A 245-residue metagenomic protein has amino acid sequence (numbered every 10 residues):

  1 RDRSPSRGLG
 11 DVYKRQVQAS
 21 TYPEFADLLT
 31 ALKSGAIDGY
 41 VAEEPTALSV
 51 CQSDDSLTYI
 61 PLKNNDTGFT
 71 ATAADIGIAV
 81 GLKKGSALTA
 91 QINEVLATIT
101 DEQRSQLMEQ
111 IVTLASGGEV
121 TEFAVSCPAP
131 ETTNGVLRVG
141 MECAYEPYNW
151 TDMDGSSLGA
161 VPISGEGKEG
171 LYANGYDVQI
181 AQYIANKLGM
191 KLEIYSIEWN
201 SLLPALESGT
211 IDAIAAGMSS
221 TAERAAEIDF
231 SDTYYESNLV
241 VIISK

Functional and structural regions predicted by a protein language model:
R1, Q52-D75, Q182, N186 (+1 more regions): Acidic, polar ligand-binding/catalytic clefts
R1, Y40, G81, L137-E142: Short, well-ordered beta-strand segments
D2-Y13: Single conserved hydrophobic/aromatic residue that forms the stacking wall/gate of nucleotide- or nucleobase-binding
R15, T30-I37, P45, S49-S56 (+7 more regions): Sec-exported extracytoplasmic/periplasmic mature domains
Q18-Y22, T30, E43, T132-M218 (+1 more regions): Extracytoplasmic small-molecule ligand-binding "clamshell" domains of the periplasmic binding protein/Venus flytrap
F25, E44-P45, K83-G85, E142-Y145 (+4 more regions): Solvent-exposed coil/turn segments that connect beta secondary-structure elements in extracytoplasmic/periplasmic
T70-E122, V178-K187, I243-K245: Extended ligand-binding regions for polar small-molecule ligands
Q110-A144: Disordered inhibitory propeptide/activation segment of secreted metzincin zinc metalloprotease zymogens, centered on
